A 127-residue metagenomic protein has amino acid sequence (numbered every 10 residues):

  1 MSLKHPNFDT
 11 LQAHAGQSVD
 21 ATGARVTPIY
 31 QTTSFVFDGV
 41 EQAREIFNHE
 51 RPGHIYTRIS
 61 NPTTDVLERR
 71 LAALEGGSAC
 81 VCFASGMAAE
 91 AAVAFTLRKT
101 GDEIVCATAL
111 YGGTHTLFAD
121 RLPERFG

Functional and structural regions predicted by a protein language model:
S2-N61, R69-R70: N-terminal "arm"/small-domain region of PLP-dependent enzymes with the aminotransferase-like
P28-I29, A79-V81, D102-E103: Structural motif
G39-A88, G113-R121: Conserved N-terminal alpha-helix of the aminotransferase class I/II PLP-enzyme fold
T96-T114: Conserved PLP-anchoring active-site segment centered on the Schiff-base-forming lysine
L122-G127: Short, intrinsically disordered, charge-balanced linker/junction segments flanking boundaries in proteins
